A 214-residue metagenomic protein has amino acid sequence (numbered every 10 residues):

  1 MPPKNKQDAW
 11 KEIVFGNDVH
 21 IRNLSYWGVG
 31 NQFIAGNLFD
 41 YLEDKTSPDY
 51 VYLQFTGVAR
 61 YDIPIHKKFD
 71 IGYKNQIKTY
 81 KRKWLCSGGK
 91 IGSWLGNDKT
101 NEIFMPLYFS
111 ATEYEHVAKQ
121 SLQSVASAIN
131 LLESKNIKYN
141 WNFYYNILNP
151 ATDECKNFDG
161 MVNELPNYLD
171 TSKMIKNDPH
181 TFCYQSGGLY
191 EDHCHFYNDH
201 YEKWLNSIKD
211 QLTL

Functional and structural regions predicted by a protein language model:
M1-F33, E43-D44, Y197-E202: Serine-esterase "nucleophile elbow" of acetyl-processing enzymes
G36: Residue- and microsegment-level detector for short, conserved "hotspots" that frame catalytic or cofactor-binding
F39-L214: Alpha-helical cap/lid subdomain in secreted, periplasmic, or secretory-pathway luminal O-acyl-processing enzymes
